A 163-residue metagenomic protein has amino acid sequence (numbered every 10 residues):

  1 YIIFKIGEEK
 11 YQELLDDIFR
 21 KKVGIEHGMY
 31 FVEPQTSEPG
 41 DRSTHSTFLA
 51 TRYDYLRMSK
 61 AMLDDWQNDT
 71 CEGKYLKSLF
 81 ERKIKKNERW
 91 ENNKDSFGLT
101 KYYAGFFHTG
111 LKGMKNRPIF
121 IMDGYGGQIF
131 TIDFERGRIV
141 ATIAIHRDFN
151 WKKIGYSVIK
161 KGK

Functional and structural regions predicted by a protein language model:
Y1-I2, S46-N68, Q128-A144: Active-site-proximal alpha-helical segments within enzyme catalytic domains
I3-F4, D16, R20, L56-L63 (+4 more regions): Non-transmembrane alpha-helical segments in soluble domains of secreted/periplasmic/extracellular proteins
I6-H45, Q67: Active-site helix/loop module of the DD-peptidase/beta-lactamase fold, centered on the serine-lysine SxxK catalytic
Y11, L15, T51-Y55, Y75: Stable alpha-helical elements in mature extracytoplasmic
I25-E33, E81-V140: Active-site Gly/Thr loop motif
C71-F80: A conserved catalytic-loop motif detector
H146-D148: A short acidic/small-residue loop/turn micro-motif
N150-K163: Short, gly/Ser/Thr-rich active-site loops of penicillin-recognizing serine hydrolases
